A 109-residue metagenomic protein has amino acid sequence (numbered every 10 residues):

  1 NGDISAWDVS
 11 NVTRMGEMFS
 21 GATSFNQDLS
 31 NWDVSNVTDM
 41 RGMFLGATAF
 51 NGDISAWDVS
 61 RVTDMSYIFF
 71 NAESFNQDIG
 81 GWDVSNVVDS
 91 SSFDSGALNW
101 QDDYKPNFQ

Functional and structural regions predicted by a protein language model:
N1-Q109: Negatively charged
